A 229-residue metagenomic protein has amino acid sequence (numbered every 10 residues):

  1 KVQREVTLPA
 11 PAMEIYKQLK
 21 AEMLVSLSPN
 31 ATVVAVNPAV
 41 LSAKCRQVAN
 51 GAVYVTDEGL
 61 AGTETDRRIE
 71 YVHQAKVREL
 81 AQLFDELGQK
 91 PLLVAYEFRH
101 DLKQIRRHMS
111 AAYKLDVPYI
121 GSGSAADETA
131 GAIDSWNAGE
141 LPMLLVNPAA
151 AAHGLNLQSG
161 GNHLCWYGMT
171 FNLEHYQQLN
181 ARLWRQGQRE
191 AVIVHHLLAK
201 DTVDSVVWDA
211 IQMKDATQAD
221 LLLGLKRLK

Functional and structural regions predicted by a protein language model:
K1-N156, L222-K229: Conserved Helicase C-terminal RecA-like lobe
P11-A12, H100-D101, A125, A150-A152 (+3 more regions): Conserved nucleotide-binding/hydrolysis micro-motifs of P-loop NTPases
V48, L144, H163-L164, L183: Short, well-ordered beta-strand core segments
Q89-P91, G161, A191: A general structural motif
I105-R107, L155-S159, Q177-Q178, W208-D209: Short amphipathic alpha-helical segments
Y113, G161-N162, D215: Structural motif
N156-M169, I193-H196: A short beta-strand element within the Helicase C-terminal
F171-K229: A conserved SF2-helicase RecA2
